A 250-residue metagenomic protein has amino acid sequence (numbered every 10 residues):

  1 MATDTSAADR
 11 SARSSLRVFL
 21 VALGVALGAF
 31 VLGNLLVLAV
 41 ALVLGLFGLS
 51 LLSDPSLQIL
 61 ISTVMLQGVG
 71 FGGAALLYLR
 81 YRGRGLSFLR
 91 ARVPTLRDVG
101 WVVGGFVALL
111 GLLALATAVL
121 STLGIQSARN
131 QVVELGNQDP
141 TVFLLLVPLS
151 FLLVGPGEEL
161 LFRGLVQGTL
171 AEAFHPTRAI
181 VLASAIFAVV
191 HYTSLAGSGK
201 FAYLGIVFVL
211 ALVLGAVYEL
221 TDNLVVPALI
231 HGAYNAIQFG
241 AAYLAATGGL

Functional and structural regions predicted by a protein language model:
M1-D98, V107-L110, A114-V119, F239-L250: N-terminal, membrane-interfacial amphipathic/helix-forming hydrophobic leader that caps and precedes the first
A2, G111, G136-L250: Transmembrane helix-loop-helix hairpins at the membrane interface of multi-pass integral membrane proteins
S56-S62, Q131-E134, G199-G205: Non-cytosolic membrane-interface motifs at loop->transmembrane helix junctions
L86, T117-T122, F162, L170-A171: Hydrophobic/basic alpha-helical segments enriched in Actinobacteria
V93-P94, I125, A171-P176: Juxtamembrane helix-boundary/capping and inter-helix hinge elements in multi-pass membrane proteins
R97, G105, T141-F143: Juxtamembrane cytosolic amphipathic helices that cap and anchor the N-termini of specific transmembrane helices
S121-P140: Membrane-interface interhelical connector segments
